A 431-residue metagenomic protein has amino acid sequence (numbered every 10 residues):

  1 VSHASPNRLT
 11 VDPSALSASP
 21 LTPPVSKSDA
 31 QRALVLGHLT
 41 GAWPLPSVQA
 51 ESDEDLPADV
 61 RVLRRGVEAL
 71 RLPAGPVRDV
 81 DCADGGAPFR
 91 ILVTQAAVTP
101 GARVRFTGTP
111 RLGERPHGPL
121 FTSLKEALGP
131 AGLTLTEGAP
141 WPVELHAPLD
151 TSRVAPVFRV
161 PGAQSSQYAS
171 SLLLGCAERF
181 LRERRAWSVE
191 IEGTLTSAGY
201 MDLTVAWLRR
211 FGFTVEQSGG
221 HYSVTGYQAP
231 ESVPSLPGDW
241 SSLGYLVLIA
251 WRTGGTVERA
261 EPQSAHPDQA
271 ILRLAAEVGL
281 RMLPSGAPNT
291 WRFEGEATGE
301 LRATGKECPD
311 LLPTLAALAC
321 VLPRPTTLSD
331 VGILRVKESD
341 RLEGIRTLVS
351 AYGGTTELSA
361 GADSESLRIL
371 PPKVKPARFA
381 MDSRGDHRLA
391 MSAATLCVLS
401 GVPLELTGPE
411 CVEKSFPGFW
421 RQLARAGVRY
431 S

Functional and structural regions predicted by a protein language model:
V1-S431: Short, structured segments at the rim of ligand-binding sites
